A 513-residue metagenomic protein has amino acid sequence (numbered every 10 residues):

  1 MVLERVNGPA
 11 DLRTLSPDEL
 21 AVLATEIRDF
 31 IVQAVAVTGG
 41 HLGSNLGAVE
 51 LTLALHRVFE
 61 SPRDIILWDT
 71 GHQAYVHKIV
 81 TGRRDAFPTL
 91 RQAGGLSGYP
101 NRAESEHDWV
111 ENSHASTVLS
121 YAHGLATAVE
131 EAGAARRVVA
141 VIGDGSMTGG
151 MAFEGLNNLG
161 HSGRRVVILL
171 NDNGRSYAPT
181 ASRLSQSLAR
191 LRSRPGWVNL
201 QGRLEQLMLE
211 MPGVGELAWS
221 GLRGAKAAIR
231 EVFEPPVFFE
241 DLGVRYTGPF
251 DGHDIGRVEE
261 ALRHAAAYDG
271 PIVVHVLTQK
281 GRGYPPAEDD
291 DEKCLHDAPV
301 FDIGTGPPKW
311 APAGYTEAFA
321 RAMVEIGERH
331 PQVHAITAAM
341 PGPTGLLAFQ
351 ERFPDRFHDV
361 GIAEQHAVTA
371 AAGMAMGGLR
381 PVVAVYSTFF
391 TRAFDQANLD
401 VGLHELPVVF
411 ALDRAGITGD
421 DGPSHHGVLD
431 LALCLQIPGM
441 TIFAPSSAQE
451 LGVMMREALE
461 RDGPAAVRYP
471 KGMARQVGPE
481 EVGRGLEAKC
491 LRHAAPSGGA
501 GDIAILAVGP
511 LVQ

Functional and structural regions predicted by a protein language model:
M1-T81, F238-L262, A267-T278: N-terminal amphipathic, basic-rich helices that act as targeting or association modules
H41-S162, Q332-V333, T337-A338, L346-L347: Cofactor-binding active-site loop characterized by glycine-rich and histidine/acidic residues
V76-G82, H123, M147-L156, A178-R183 (+11 more regions): Short acidic, glycine/serine/threonine-rich loops at helix termini
R84-P100, H161-A178, G196-N199, H358 (+2 more regions): A glycine-rich helix N-cap at a beta->alpha junction
S116-T127, L347-A348, Q365, T369-A372 (+2 more regions): Short, acidic loop-beta-alpha module within alpha/beta folds
G149-N171, A181, S185-R194, R380 (+1 more regions): A short alpha/beta connector and helix-capping loop motif
N173-F319: Long, well-ordered, tryptophan-enriched scaffold segments
E260-R263, K293, G314-R329, G345-E351 (+2 more regions): Glycine-/acidic-rich phosphate or pyrophosphate-binding loops and their flanking alpha/beta elements
